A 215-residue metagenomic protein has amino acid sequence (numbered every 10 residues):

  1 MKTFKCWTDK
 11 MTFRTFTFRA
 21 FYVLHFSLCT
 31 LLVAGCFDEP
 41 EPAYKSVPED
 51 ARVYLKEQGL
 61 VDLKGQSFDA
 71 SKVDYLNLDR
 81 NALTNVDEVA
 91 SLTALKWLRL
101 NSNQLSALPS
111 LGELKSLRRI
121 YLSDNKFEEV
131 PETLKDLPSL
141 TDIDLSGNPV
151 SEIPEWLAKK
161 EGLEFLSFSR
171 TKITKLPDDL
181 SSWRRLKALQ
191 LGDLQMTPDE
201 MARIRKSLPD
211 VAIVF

Functional and structural regions predicted by a protein language model:
V33-G35: C-terminal motif of bacterial Sec signal peptides marking the signal peptidase cleavage site
F37-E39: Bacterial signal peptide processing site
V47-Q104: LRR N-terminal entry segment and analogous cap-like coil->beta motifs
V53, D74-L78, L98-L100, I120-L122 (+3 more regions): Conserved hydrophobic beta-strand positions in leucine-rich repeat
L63-Q66, N85-V89, A107-L111, V130-T133 (+3 more regions): The feature encodes a structural signal of leucine-rich repeats
D69-K72, V89-L95, L111-L117, K135-L140 (+3 more regions): Leucine-rich repeat
T174-F215: Leucine-rich solenoid repeat scaffolds
